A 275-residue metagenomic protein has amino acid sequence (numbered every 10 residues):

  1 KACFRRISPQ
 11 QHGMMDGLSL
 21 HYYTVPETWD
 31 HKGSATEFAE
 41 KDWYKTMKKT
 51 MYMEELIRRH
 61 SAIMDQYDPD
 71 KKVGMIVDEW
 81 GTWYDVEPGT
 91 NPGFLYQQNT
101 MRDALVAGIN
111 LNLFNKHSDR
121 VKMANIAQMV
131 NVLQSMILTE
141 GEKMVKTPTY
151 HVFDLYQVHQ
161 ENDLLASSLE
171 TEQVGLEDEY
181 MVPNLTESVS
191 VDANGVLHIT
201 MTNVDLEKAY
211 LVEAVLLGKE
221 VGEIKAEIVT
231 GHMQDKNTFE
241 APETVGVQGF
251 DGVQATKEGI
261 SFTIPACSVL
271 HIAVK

Functional and structural regions predicted by a protein language model:
K1, T24-D30, G81-E87, V130-M136 (+5 more regions): Flexible loop/turn segments at secondary-structure boundaries
K1-P9, I109, P183-N184: Alpha-helical scaffolding within the catalytic cores of extracellular/periplasmic polymer-degrading hydrolases
F4-M51, V73-G74, D78-W83, V121-K122: Aromatic- and acid-rich polysaccharide-binding/catalytic face of secreted or lumenal carbohydrate-active enzymes
L18, H60, E79, A124 (+3 more regions): Conserved, mostly hydrophobic/aromatic
Y22, A35, V73-E187: Aromatic/acidic polysaccharide-binding cleft in carbohydrate-active enzymes
Y52, L56-H60, V106, N110 (+1 more regions): Alpha-helical packing segments of well-folded alpha/beta enzyme cores
R59-K72, N110-V121, F262-P265: A structural motif corresponding to the C-terminal end of an alpha-helix and its immediate exit/capping segment
S168-E172, E177-N184, N194, T202-K275: C-terminal beta-sandwich/jelly-roll accessory domains of carbohydrate-active enzymes
